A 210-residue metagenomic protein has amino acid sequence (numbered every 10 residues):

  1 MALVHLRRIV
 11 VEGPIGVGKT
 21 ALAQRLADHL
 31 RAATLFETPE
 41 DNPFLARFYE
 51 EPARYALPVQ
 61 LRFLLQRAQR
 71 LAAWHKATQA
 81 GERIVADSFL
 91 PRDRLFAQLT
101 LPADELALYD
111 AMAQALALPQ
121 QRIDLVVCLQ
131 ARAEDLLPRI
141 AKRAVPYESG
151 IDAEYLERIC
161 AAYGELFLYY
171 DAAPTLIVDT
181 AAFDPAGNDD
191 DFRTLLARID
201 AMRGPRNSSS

Functional and structural regions predicted by a protein language model:
V11: Hydrophobic anchor at the beta1->P-loop junction of P-loop NTPases
P14: P-loop (Walker A) phosphate-binding loop of NTP-binding proteins
K19: Conserved lysine of the Walker
D28-Q66: Conserved substrate/cofactor phosphate-moiety recognition/catalytic segment in nucleotide-dependent phosphotransferases
Y55-Q121: Glycine-rich phosphate-binding loop used to anchor ATP phosphates in small-molecule kinases, encompassing both
D93-G164: A glycine- and Lys/Arg-enriched "phosphate-lid" helix/loop adjacent to the NTP-binding pocket of small-molecule kinases
A141-G150, E154-S210: NTP-dependent small-molecule kinase module
